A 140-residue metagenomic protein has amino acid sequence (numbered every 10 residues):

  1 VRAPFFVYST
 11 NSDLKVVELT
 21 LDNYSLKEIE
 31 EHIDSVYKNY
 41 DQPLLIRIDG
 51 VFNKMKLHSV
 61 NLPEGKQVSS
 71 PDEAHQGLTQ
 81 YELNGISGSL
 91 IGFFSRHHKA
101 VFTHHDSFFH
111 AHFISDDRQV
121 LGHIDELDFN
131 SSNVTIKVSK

Functional and structural regions predicted by a protein language model:
V1-R96, V101-D106, L121, D128-K140: Cysteine-centric segments in proteins
S107-H112: Histidine-centered divalent-metal-coordination microenvironment in nucleic-acid enzymes
F113-D116, G122-L127: Short, exposed beta-strand-loop hairpins at the edges of beta-sheets in extracellular/periplasmic proteins
